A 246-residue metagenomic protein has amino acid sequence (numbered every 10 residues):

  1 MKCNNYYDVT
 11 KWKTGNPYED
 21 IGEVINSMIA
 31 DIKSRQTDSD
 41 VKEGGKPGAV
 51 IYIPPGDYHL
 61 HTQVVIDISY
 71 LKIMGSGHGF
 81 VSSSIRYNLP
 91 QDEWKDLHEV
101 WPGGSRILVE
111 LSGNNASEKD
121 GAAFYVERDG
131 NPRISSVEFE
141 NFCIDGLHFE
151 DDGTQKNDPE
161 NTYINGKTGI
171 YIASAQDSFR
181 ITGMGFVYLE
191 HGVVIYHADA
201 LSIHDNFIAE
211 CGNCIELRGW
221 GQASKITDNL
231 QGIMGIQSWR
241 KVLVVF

Functional and structural regions predicted by a protein language model:
M1-S39, G44-V50: Surface-exposed receptor/substrate recognition regions of extracellular proteins
Y6, T10-E23, S27, K72-N165: Right-handed parallel beta-helix/beta-spiral solenoid domain characteristic of secreted/periplasmic
K33-W94: N-terminal extracellular ligand-recognition/capping segment immediately after the signal peptide
V50, Q63, R106, G121-Y125 (+7 more regions): Structural detector of coil-to-beta-strand junctions
L97-I107, A223, L230-Q237: Ligand-binding grooves and catalytic loops that recognize ribose/phosphate and carbohydrate rings, and esterified lipid
G130-L230, M234: Right-handed parallel beta-helix
